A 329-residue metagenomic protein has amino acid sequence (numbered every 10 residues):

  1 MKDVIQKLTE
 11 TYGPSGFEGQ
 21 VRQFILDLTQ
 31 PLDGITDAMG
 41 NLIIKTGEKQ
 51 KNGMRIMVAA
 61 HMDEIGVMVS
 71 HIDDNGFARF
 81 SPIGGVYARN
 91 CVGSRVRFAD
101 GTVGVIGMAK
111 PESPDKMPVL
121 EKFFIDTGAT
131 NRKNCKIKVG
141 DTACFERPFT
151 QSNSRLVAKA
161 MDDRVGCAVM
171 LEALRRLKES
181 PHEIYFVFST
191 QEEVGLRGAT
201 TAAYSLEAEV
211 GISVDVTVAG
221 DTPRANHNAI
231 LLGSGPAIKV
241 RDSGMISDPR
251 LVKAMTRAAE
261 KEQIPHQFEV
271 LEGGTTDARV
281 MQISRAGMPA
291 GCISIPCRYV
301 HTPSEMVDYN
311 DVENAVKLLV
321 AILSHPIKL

Functional and structural regions predicted by a protein language model:
M1-L329: N-terminal hydrophobic/helix-forming segments and targeting peptides
